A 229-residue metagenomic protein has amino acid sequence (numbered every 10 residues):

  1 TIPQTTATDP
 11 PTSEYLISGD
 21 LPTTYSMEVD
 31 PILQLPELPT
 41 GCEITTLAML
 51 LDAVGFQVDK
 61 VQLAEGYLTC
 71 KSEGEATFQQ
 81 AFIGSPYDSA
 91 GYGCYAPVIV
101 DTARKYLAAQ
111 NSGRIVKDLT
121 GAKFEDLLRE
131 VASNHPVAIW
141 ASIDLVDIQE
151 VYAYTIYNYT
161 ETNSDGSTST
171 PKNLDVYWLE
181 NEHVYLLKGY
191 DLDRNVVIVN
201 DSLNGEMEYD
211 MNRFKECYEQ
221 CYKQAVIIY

Functional and structural regions predicted by a protein language model:
T1-T102, I143-L145, V151-T170, D175-W178: Active-site-adjacent structural segments surrounding the nucleophilic cysteine of cysteine proteases and isopeptidases
D30-I32, R114-K117: A short acidic/basic microdomain associated with nuclease active sites
G41, V116-D118, V137-A141, L186 (+2 more regions): Structural recognition of the beta-strand scaffold that forms the well-ordered cores of secreted hydrolase catalytic
T46, T120-A122, A141-L145, G189-D191 (+1 more regions): A mature extracytoplasmic/lumenal domain signature
I99, A103-A108, V116, R129 (+2 more regions): Extracytoplasmic/cell-surface-exposed regions of Actinobacterial cell-envelope-associated and secreted proteins
K105, A109, L119-W140, V146: ...with weaker cross-activation on analogous glycine-rich loops/strands in unrelated enzymes
Q110-R114, S133-A138, R194-N195, K223: Loop/turn elements at helix/coil->beta-strand transitions in domains of secreted/extracellular proteins
D147, A153-Y229: Noncatalytic regulatory segments and standalone regulatory/sensor domains
